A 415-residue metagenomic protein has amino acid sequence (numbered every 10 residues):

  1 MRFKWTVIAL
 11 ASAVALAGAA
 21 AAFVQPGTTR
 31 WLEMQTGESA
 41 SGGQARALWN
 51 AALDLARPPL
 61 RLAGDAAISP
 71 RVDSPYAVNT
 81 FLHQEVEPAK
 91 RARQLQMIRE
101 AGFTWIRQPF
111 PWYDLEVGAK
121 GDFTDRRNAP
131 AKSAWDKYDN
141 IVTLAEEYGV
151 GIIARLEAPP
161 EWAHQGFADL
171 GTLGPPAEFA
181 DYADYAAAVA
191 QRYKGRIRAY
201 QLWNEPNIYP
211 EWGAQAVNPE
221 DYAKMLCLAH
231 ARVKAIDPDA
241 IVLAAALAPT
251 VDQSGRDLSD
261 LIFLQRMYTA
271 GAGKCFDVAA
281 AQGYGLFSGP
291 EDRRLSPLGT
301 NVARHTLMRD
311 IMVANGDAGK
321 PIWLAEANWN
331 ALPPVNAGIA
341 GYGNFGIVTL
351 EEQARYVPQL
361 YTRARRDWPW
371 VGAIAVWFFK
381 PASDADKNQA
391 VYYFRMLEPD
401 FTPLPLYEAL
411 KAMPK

Functional and structural regions predicted by a protein language model:
M1-V14: N-terminal Sec-pathway targeting helices
W5, A17, P26-S69, D122 (+4 more regions): Aromatic-rich peripheral "rim/lid" segments of glycoside hydrolase catalytic domains that contact and position glycan
A21-W105, K120-D122, N128, T143-L144 (+2 more regions): N-terminal carbohydrate-binding accessory modules
S74-T80, I106-Q108, I152-L156, Y200-L202 (+4 more regions): Hydrophobic faces of well-ordered beta-strands that scaffold small-molecule active sites in alpha/beta enzyme cores
E85-R99, F179-Q191, D257-T269, A354-R363: Short, acidic/polar
I98, I106, A145, V189 (+9 more regions): Conserved, mostly hydrophobic/aromatic
A101-T124, N128-R256, L286, L332-P334 (+2 more regions): Substrate-binding cleft and catalytic face of glycoside hydrolase catalytic domains, especially the flexible beta-alpha
F179, A183, V217-I347, R395-M396 (+1 more regions): Noncatalytic carbohydrate-binding groove/subsite architecture in carbohydrate-active enzymes
